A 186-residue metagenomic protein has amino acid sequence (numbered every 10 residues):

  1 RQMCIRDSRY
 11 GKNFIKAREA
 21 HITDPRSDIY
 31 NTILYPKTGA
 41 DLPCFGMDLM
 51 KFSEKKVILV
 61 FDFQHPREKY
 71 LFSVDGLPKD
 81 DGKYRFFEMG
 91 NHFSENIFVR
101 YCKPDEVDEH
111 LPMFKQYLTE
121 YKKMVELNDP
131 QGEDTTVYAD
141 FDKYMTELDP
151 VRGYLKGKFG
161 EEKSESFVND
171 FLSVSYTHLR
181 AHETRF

Functional and structural regions predicted by a protein language model:
R1-D7, T177-F186: Conserved small/polar residues in nucleotide/adenosyl-binding loops
Q2, R6-A40: Short Lys/Arg-enriched alpha/beta "domain-start" segment
P36-D41, H110-G132, D142-R152, L172: Mature, well-folded catalytic/scaffold domains that follow N-terminal targeting or propeptide regions
G39-A40, C44-M124: Extended, non-transmembrane interaction/recognition domains
Y84, E88-H92, D129, Y138 (+1 more regions): Membrane-targeting and insertion segments and their boundary/processing signals
Y101-P104, P130-Y138: Short, local alpha-helical segments
T135-Y176: Alpha-helical oligomerization segments
